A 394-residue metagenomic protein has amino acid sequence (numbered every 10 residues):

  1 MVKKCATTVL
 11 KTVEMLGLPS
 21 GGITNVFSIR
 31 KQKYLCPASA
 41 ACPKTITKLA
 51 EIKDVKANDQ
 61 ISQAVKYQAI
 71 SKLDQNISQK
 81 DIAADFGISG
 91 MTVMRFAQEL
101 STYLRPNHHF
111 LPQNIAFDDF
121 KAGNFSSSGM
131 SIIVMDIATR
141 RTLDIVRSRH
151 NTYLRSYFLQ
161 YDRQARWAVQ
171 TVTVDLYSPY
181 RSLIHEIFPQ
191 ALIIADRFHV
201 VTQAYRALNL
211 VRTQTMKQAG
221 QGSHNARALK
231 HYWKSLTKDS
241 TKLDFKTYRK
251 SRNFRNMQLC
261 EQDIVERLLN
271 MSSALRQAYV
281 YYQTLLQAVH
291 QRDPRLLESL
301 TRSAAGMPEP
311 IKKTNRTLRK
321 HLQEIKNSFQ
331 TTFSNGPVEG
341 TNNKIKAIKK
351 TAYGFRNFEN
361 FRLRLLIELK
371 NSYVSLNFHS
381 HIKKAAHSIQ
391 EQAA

Functional and structural regions predicted by a protein language model:
M1-V13, G21, S299: A broadly conserved sequence feature marking short terminus-proximal activation segments in nucleic acid-centric
L10, E14-I115, D119-S126, W167-V169 (+2 more regions): Short, positively charged, Gly/Tyr-enriched micro-motifs that form contact patches at catalytic or ligand/partner
I23, K53-K56, A191, T215-G220: Short, polar/flexible loop-turn hinges at active-site or ligand-entry regions and domain interfaces
L49-K53, M135-R141: Gly-rich Lys/Arg/Thr-decorated short loops/hinges at beta-loop-alpha junctions or inter-strand turns that position
A57-Q60, L143-A165, T171: Active-site beta-loop-alpha junctions of metal-dependent nucleic acid enzymes, especially the RNase H-like/DDE
V65, A97, N124-S127, I132 (+6 more regions): Acidic/histidine-rich catalytic cores and adjacent linkers of DNA breakage/strand-transfer/modification proteins
V200-Q221: Short alpha-helix plus adjacent loop in nuclease-associated cores
